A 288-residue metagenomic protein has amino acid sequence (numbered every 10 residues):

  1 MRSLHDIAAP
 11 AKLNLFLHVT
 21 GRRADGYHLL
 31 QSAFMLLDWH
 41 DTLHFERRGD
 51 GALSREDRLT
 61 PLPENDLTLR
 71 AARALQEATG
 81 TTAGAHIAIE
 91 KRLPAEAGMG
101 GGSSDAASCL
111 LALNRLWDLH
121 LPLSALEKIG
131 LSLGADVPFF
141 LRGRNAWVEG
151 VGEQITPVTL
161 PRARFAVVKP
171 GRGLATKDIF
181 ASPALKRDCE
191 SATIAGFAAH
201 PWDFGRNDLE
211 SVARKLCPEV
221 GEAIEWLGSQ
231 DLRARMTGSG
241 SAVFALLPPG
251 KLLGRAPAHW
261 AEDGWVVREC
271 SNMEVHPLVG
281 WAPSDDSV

Functional and structural regions predicted by a protein language model:
M1, E46, R70-E77, D118 (+7 more regions): Replace "anionic and nucleotidyl ligands
M1-A97, R115-S124, K169-R172: ATP-binding N-lobe of GHMP and related small-molecule kinases
L15, L43-F45, T68, G102 (+4 more regions): Residue-level signal for inorganic ion chemistry
L17, D41-F45, D136-F140, A146-W147 (+1 more regions): Short beta-strand scaffold segments in enzyme catalytic cores
R23, T68, G100-S104, D136 (+3 more regions): Gly/Ser/Thr-rich beta-alpha loop segments that engage phosphate groups in nucleotides
L53, F140-R142, W147-R233, P248-V288: Conserved, helical-rich catalytic subdomain that frames metal- and/or nucleotide-binding sites in enzyme alpha/beta
G84, A106, L110-W147: Contiguous, small/hydrophobic- and glycine-enriched helical/loop subdomains that border and often "cap" functional
A88-W117, A135, R233-L247: Glycine/serine-rich anion-binding loops at beta->alpha junctions that coordinate negatively charged ligand groups
